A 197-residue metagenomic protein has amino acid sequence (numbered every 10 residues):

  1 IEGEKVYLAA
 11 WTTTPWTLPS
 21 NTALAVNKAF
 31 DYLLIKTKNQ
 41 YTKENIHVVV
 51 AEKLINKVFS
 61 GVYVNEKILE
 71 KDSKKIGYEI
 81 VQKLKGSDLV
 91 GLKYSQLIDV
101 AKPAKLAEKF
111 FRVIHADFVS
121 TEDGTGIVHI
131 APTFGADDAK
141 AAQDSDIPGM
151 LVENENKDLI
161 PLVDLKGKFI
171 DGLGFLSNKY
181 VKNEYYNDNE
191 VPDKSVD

Functional and structural regions predicted by a protein language model:
E2-L8, P15-D197: Non-cofactor substrate-recognition interfaces
